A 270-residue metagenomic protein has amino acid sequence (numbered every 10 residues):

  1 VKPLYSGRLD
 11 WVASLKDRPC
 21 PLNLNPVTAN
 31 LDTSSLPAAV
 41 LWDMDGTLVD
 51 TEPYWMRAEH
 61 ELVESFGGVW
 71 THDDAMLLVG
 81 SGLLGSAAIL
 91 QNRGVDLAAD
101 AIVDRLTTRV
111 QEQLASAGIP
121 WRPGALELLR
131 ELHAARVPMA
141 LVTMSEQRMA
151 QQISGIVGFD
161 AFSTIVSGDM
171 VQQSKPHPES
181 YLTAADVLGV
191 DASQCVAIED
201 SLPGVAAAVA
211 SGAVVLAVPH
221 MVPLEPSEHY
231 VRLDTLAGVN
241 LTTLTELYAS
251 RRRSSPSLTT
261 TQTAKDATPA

Functional and structural regions predicted by a protein language model:
V1-A38, R130-E131, V137, E146-A270: Asp-based, Mg2+/Mn2+-dependent phosphohydrolase catalytic module
T33-A135, R148-Q151, F159: N-terminal helical cap/lid subdomain that shapes the substrate entry/recognition surface in HAD-like hydrolases
D43, T47, T143, D200: Conserved G/P- and acidic residue-centered "switch" motifs that form tight phosphate/ATP-binding loops in soluble
D50, L141-T143, A217: Hydrophobic residues in well-ordered beta-strands that form the structural core
P53-Y54, A101, T143, K175 (+1 more regions): A generic alpha-helix signature
L78, V142-M144, I198: Structural motif
W121, V142, Q173: Residue-level marker of regulatory loop/turn positions in helix-turn-helix DNA-binding domains and in histidine
